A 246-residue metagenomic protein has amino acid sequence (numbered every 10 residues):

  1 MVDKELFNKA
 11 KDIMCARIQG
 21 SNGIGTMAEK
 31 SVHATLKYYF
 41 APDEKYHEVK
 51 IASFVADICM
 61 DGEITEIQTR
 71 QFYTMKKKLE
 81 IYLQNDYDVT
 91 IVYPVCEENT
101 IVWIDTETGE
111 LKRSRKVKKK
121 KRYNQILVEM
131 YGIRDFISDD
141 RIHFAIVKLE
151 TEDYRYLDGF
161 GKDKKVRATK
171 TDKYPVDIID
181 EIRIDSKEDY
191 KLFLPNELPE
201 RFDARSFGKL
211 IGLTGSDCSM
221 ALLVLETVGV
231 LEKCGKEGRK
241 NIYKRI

Functional and structural regions predicted by a protein language model:
M1-K50: Acidic-basic catalytic patches of nuclease active cores, encompassing PD-(D/E)XK and other metal-cofactor nuclease
L36, A56-Q71, M75, Y82 (+1 more regions): Conserved catalytic cores of phosphodiester-cleaving nucleases, focusing on short active-site segments
Q71-D88, K119-R134: Short, charged, amphipathic alpha-helix that recurs within catalytic cores of restriction-modification and other
I101, R113-D185: Long, low-complexity, charged/polar intrinsically disordered regions in eukaryotic proteins
L198-I211: Short acidic, hydrophobic short linear motifs in intrinsically disordered regions
L213-T227: Short amphipathic alpha-helical interaction segments
E226-E237: A short, conserved structural fragment
K236-I246: Short, cationic-aromatic polyanion-contact patches
